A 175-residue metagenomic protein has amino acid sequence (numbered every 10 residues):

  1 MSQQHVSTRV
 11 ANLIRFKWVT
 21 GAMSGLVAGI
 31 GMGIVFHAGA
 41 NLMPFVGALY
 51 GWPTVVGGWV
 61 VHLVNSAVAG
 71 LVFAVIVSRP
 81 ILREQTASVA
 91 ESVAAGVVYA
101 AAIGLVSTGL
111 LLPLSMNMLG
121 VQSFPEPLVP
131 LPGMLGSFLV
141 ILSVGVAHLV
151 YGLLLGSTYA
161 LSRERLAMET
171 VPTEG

Functional and structural regions predicted by a protein language model:
M1-L26, V89, T158-G175: Haloarchaeal acidic low-complexity proteome signature biased toward cell-envelope/secretome components but also
K17, G21, P80-V106: Internal alpha-helical transmembrane segments of multi-pass membrane proteins
G31-A38, A102-M118: C-terminal TM-helix exit segments that contain a strictly Trp-centered aromatic cap at the helix terminus
G39-W52, P125-P127: Membrane-interface interhelical connector segments
Y50-R83: Alpha-helical transmembrane segments and their immediate interhelical/interface regions in integral membrane proteins
V61-V68, G133-L154: Hydrophobic alpha-helical transmembrane segments
G70-I81, A147-E169: Transmembrane alpha-helical segments in integral membrane proteins
L119-L139: Short, membrane-exposed interhelical loops at transmembrane-helix boundaries
